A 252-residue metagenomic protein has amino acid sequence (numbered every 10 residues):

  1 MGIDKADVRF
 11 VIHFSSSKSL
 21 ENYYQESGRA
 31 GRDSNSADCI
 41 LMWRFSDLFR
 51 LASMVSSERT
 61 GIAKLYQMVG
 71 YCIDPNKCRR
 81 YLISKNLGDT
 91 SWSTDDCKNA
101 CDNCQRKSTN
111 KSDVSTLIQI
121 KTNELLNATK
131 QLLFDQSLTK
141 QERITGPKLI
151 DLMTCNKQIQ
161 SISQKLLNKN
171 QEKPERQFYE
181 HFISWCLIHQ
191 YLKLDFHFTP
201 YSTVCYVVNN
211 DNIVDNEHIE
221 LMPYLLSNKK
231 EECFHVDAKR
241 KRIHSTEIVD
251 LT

Functional and structural regions predicted by a protein language model:
M1-D4, L221-M222: Short intrinsically disordered, low-complexity coil segments enriched in acidic
I3-R176, F182: C-terminal helicase lobe
L41, T199-N209: Minor-groove-contacting beta-hairpin "wing" of winged helix-turn-helix DNA-binding domains
L51, S56, V208-A238: Short, amphipathic alpha-helical interaction segments positioned at domain boundaries
C78, K98, H189, T203-V204: Active-site lining segments that contact anionic ligands and/or coordinate catalytic metals
I83, I183-T199: A short, conserved structural fragment
R242-L251: Short linear regulatory motifs embedded in intrinsically disordered, acidic Ser/Thr-rich regions of nuclear proteins
